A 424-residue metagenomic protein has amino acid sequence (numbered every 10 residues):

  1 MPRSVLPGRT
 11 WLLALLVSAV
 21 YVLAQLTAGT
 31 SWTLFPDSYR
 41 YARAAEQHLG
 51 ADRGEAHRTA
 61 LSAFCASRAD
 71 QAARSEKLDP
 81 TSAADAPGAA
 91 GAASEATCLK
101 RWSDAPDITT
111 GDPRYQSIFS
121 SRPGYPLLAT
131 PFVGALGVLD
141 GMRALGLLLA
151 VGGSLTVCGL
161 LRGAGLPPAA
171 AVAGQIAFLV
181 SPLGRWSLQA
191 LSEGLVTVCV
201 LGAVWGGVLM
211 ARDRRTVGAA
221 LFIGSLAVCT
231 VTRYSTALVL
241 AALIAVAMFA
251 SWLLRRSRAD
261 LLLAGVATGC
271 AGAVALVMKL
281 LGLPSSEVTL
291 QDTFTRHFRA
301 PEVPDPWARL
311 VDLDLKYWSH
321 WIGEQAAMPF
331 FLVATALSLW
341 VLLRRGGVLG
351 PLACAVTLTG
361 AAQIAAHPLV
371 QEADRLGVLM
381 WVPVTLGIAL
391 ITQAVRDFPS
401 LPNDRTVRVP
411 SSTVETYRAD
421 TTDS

Functional and structural regions predicted by a protein language model:
M1-Q25, G29, L262-T268, D423-S424: Start-transfer (signal-anchor) and selected internal transmembrane alpha helices of multi-pass inner/ER membrane
A51-S121: Interfacial juxtamembrane loops and adjacent helix segments that form the catalytic/substrate-binding surfaces
P131, A144-G165: Transmembrane-helix motifs of polytopic, lipid-linked glycan transferases
V157-V180: Transmembrane-helix signature of polytopic, membrane-embedded enzymes that assemble or transfer cell-envelope glycans
W186-V196: Short acidic/glycine- and proline-prone juxtamembrane loop motifs at membrane-interface regions of multi-pass membrane
M210, L238-G269, L343: Perimembrane helix-loop-helix junctions
G218-Y234, L240-A245: Membrane-interface alpha helices of multi-pass inner-membrane proteins
H320-G350, G360: Hydrophobic, aromatic-rich transmembrane alpha-helices and their immediate juxtamembrane boundary segments
